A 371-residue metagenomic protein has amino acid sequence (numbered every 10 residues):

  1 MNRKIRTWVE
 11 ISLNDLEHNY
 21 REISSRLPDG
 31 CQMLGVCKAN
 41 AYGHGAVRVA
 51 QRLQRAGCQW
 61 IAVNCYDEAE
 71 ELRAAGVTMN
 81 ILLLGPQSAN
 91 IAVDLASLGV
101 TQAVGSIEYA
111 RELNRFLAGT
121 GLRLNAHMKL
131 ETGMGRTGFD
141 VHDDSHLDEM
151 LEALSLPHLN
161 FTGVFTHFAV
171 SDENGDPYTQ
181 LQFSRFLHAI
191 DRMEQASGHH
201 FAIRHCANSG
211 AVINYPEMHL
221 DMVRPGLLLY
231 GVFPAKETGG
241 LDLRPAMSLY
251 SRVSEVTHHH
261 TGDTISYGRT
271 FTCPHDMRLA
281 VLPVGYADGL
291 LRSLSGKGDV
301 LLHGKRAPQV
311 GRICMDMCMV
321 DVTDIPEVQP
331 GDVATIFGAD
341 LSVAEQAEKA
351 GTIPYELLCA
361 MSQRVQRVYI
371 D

Functional and structural regions predicted by a protein language model:
N2-L13, E17, D67-E68, Q87-A89 (+3 more regions): Active-site anion/phosphate-binding pocket segments in diverse small-molecule metabolic enzymes
N2-R3, T7-E10, E17-H18, C31-I203: Active-site-proximal beta-alpha core segment in soluble small-molecule metabolic enzymes
R26: Conserved PLP-enzyme active-site core in the AAT-like
